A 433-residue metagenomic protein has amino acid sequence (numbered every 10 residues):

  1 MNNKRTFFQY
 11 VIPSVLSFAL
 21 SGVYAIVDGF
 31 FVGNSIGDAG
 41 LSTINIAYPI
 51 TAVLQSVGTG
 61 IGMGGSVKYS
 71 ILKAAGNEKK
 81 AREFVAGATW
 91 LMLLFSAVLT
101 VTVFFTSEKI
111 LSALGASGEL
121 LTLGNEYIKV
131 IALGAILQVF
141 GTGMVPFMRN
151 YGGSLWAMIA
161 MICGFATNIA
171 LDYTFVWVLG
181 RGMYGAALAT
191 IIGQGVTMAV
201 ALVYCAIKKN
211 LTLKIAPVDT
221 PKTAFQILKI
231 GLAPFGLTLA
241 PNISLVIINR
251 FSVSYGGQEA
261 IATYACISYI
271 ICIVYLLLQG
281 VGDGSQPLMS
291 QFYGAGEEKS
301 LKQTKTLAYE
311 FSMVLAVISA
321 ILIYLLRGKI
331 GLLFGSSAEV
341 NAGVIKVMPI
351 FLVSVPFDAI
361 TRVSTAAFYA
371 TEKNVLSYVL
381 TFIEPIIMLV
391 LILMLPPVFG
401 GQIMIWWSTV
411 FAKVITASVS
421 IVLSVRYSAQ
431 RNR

Functional and structural regions predicted by a protein language model:
M1-S14, Y69-I136, V178-L232, M289-S354 (+1 more regions): Short alpha-helical transmembrane segments in multi-pass integral membrane proteins
N2-I36, P49-G64, K68, L93-T100 (+6 more regions): N-terminal transmembrane alpha-helices
Q9-D28, V130, G141, G164 (+5 more regions): Transmembrane helical elements of multi-pass membrane transporters/channels
S17, S21, A25-V32, Q55-G62 (+20 more regions): Alpha-helical transmembrane segments and their lipid-water interface positions in multi-pass membrane proteins
V23-S42, L111-G118, T174-R181, N242-I273 (+4 more regions): Helix-terminus/linker motif at the lipid-water interface of multi-pass membrane proteins
L41-V101, Q138-A157, T263-I321, L325 (+2 more regions): Small-residue-rich hydrophobic transmembrane alpha-helices
G62, I131-R149, A157-N168, A186-A201 (+4 more regions): Short runs within selected transmembrane alpha-helices of multi-pass transporters and secretion channels
